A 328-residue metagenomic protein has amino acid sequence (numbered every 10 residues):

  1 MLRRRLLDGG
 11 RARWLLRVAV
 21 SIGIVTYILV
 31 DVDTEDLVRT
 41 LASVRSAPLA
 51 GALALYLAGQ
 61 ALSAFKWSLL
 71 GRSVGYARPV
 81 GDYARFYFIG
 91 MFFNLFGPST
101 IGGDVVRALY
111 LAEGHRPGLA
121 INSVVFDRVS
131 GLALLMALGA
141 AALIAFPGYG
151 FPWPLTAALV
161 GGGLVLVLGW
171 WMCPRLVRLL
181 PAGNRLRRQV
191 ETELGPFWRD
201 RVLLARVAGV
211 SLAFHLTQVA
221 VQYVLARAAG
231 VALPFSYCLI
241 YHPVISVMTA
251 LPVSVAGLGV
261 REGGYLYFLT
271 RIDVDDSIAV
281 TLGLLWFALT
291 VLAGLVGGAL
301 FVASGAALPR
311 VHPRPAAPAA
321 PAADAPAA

Functional and structural regions predicted by a protein language model:
M1-F88, I144-A250, D276-A328: Predominantly cytoplasmic-facing regulatory/coupling regions of multi-pass membrane proteins
G9, A58, F96-S99, L119: Short N-terminal alpha-helical targeting/association segments
V80-R85, S99, G103-D104, G114-V129 (+1 more regions): Membrane-interface alpha-helices at helix entry/exit sites of multi-pass transporters
M91-S99, R227, P243-E262: Transmembrane alpha-helix interface/packing and boundary motifs in multi-pass membrane proteins, characterized by
G103-E113, V255-R271: Re-entrant/interfacial helical elements at transmembrane boundaries that shape and gate the permeation pathway
Y110-G114, V177-L180: Alpha-helix C-terminal capping segments
V125-I144: Hydrophobic alpha-helical transmembrane segments of ABC transporter permease domains
